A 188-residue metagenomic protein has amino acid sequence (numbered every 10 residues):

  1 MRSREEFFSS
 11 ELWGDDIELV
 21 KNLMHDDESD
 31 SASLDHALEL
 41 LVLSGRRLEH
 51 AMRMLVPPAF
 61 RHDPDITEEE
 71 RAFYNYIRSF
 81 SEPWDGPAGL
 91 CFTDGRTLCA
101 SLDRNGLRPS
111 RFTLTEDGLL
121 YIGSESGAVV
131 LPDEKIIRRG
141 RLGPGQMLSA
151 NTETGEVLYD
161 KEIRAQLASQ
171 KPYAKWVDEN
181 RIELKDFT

Functional and structural regions predicted by a protein language model:
R2-T188: Conserved short alpha-helical segments that host acidic/polar catalytic motifs at enzyme active sites
